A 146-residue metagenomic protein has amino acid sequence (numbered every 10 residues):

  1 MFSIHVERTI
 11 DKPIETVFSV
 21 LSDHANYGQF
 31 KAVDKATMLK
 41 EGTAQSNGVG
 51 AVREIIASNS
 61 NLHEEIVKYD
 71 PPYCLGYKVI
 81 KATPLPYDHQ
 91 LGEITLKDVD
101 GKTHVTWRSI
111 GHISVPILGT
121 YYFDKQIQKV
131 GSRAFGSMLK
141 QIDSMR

Functional and structural regions predicted by a protein language model:
M1-K40: Hydrophobic ligand-binding cavity/cleft-lining segments
V6-R8, H63-K68, Q90-D98: Hydrophobic/aromatic beta-strand elements that line small-molecule binding cavities or substrate pockets in beta-rich
I10-K12, K81-T83, G111-V115: Beta-strand elements of well-folded, non-transmembrane domains
T16-L21, Y27, R53, I66 (+3 more regions): Hydrophobic pocket/interface hotspot
A25, H104, G111-R146: A conserved amphipathic terminal alpha-helix motif
M38-L85, G136-M145: Glycine-rich portal/gate segments that line the openings of hydrophobic small-molecule binding cavities
D88-G92, W107-S109: One face of beta-strands
